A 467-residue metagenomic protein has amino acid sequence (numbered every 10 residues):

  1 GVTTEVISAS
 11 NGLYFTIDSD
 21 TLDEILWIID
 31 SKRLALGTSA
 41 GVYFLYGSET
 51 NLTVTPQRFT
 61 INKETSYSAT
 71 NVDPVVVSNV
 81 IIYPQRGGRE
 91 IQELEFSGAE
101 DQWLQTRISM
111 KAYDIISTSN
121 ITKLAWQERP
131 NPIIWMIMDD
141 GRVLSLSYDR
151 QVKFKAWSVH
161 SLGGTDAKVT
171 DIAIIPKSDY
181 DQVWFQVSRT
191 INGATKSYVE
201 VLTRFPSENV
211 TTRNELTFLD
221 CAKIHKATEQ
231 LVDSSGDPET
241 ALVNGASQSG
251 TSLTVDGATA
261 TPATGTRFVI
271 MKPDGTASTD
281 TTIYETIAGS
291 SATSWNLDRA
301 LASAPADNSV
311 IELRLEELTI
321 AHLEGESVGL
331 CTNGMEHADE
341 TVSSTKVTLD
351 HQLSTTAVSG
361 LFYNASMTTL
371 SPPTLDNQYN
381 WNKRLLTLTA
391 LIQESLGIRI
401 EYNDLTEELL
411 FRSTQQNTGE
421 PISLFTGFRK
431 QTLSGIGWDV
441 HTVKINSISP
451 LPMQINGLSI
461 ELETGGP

Functional and structural regions predicted by a protein language model:
G1-S10, L45-T55: Beta-propeller domains
E5-T21: A short helix->beta-strand "capping" segment at the edge of beta-propeller domains
A9, L13, V54-Q57, I61 (+1 more regions): Extracytoplasmic/lumenal domain signature
D20-D23, S66-A69, V80, G87-G289 (+1 more regions): Beta-sheet repeat architectures centered on beta-propellers
L22-D30: Beta-strand-rich domains and repeat architectures in extracellular enzymes and scaffolds, especially beta-propellers
L34-G37: Elongated alpha-helical scaffolds
Y43-F44, L144: WD40 beta-propeller blade core
G47-R89: Catalytic or ion-translocation cores adjacent to nucleophile or general acid/base/metal-coordination motifs in diverse
